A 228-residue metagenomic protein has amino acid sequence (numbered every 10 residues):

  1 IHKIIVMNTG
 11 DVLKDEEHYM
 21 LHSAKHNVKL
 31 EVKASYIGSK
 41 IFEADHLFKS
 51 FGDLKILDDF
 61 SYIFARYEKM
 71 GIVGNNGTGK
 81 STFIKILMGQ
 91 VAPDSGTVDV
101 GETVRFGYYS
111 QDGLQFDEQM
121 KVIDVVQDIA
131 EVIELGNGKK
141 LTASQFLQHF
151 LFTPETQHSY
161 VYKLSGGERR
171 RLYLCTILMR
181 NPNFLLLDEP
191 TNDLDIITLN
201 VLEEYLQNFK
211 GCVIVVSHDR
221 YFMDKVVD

Functional and structural regions predicted by a protein language model:
H2-S23: Proline-centered turn/helix-capping motifs that create local helix->coil transitions or kinks
K3-V6, G10, A34-D228: ABC ATP-binding cassette signature C-motif
E16-V28, S35-I41: Coiled-coil termination/hinge junctions
